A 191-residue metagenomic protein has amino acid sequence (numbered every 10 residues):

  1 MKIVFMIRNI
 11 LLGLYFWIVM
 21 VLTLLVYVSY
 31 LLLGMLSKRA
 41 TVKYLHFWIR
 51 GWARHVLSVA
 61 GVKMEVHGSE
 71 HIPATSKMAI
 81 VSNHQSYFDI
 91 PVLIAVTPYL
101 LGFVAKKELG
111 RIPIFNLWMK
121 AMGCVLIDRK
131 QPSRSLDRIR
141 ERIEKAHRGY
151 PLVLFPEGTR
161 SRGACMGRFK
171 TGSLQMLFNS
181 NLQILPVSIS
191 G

Functional and structural regions predicted by a protein language model:
K2-E65, L117-A121: A transmembrane-helix-recognition feature enriched in membrane-embedded lipid enzymes and envelope glyco-/phospholipid
V59-G191: Soluble catalytic domains of membrane acyltransferases
